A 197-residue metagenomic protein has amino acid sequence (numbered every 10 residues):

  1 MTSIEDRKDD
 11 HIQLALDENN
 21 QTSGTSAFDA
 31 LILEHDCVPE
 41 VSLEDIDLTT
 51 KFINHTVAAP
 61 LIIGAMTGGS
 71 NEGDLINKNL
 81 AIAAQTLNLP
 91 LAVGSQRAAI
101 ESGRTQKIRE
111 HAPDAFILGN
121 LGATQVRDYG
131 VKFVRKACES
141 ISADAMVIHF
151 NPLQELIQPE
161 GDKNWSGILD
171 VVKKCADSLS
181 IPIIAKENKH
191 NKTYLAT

Functional and structural regions predicted by a protein language model:
M1-I53, V57: An N-cap/entry alpha-helix motif that binds or orients negatively charged groups
E44, E72-I76, I100-G103, Y129 (+1 more regions): Short secondary-structure boundary/capping elements
D45-I53, K78, S102-R109, F133-A137 (+1 more regions): Short, charged beta->alpha transition segments
F52-A99: Active-site cofactor/substrate anionic-group-binding motifs, chiefly glycine- and Lys/Arg-rich phosphate-binding loops
G69, A98, A123-T124, N188: Short beta->alpha junction loops/turns
A81-T86, E110-I117, T124-T197: Alpha/beta enzyme core
T86-G122: A gly/proline- and charged-residue-enriched helix-loop-helix capping module
